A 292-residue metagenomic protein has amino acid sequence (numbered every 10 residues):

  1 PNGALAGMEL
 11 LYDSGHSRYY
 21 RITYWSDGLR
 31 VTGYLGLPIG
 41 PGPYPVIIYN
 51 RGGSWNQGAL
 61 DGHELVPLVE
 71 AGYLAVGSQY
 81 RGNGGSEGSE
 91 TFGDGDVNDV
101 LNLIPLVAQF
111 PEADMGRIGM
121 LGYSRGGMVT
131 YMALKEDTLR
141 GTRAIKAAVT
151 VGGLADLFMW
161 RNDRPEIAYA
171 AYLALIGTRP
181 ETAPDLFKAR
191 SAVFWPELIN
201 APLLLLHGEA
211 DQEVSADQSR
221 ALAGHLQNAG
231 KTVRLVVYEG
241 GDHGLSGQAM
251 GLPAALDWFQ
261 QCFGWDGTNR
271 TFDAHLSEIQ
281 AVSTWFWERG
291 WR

Functional and structural regions predicted by a protein language model:
N2-G40: N-terminal cap/lid segment of alpha/beta-hydrolase-fold proteins
P41-Y44, Y49-G88, L157-F158: Short substrate-entry loop that stabilizes the transition state in hydrolases
T91-P111: Alpha/beta-hydrolase active-site loop
P105, G127-R140: Short glycine-enriched nucleophile-adjacent loop and the immediately C-terminal alpha-helix near the catalytic center
A113-S124: Alpha/beta-hydrolase fold nucleophile elbow
F158-W195, A201: Mobile cap/lid helix-loop segments that gate and shape the active-site cleft of serine hydrolases
I199, L205-H207, D211: Short beta-strand/loop motif that positions the catalytic acidic residue of the alpha/beta-hydrolase fold
R220, G224-R292: C-terminal catalytic histidine-bearing segment of alpha/beta-hydrolase fold enzymes
